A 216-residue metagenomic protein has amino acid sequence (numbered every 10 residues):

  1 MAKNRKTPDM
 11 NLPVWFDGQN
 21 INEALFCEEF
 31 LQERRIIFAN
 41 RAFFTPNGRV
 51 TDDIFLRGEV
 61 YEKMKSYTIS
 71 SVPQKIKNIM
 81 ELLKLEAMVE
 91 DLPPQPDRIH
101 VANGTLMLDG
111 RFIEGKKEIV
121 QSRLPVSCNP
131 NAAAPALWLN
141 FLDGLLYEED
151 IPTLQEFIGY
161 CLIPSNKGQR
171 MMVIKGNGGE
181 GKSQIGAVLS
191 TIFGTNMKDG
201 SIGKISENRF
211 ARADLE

Functional and structural regions predicted by a protein language model:
M1-R123: Intein modules and their embedded homing endonuclease domains
R34-R49, T105-E216: P-loop NTPase catalytic core of nucleic-acid-dependent motor ATPases
